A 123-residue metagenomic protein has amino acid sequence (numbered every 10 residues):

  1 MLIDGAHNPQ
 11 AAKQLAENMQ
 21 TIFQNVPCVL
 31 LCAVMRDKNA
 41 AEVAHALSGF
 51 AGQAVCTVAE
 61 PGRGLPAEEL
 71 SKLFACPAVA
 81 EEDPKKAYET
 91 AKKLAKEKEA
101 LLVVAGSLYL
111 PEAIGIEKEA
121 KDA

Functional and structural regions predicted by a protein language model:
M1, A41-L101: C-terminal helical cap/extension that packs against the catalytic core of soluble nucleotide-cofactor enzymes
M1-Q53: Nucleotide phosphate-binding/pyrophosphate-handling subdomain across enzymes that bind or process nucleotide phosphates
A6, V34, A59, V104-L108: Glycine-rich beta-strand-to-loop/alpha-helix junction loops that act as flexible
A12-K13, A40-E42, L65-A67, A113-I116: Short glycine-/acidic-enriched loop or helix-start segments at secondary-structure transitions that form or flank
M19, F23, A95, K118-D122: Active-site catalytic pocket residues across diverse enzymes, especially alpha/beta-hydrolases
P27-C28, A100-L102: Residue-level recognition of the N-termini of beta-strands and the immediately preceding loop/turn
S107-A123: Glycine/aspartate-rich loop-and-adjacent alpha/beta segment that forms the canonical ThDP
